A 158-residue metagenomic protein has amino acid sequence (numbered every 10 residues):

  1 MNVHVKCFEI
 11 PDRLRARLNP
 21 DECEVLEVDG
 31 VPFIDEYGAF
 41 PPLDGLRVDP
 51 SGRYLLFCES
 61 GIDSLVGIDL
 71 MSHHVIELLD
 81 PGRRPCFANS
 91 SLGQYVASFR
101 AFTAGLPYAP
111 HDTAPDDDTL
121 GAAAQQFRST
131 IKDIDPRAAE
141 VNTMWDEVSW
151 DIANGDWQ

Functional and structural regions predicted by a protein language model:
M1-L78, P110, R128-Q158: A surface-exposed partner-binding patch
I76-P115: Compact, glycine/acidic-enriched structural inserts
